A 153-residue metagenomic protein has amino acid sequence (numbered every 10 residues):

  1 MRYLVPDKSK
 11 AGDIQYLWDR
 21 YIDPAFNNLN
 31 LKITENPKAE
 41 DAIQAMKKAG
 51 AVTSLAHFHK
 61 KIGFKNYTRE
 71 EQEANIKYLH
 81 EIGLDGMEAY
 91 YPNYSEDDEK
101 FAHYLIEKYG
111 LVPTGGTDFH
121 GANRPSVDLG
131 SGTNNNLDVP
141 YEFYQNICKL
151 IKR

Functional and structural regions predicted by a protein language model:
M1-R69, V139, C148: Extended substrate/RNA-proximal surfaces in nucleic-acid metabolism proteins
Q44-R153: Charged catalytic cores and adjacent phosphate/nucleic-acid-binding surfaces used for phosphate/nucleic-acid chemistry
